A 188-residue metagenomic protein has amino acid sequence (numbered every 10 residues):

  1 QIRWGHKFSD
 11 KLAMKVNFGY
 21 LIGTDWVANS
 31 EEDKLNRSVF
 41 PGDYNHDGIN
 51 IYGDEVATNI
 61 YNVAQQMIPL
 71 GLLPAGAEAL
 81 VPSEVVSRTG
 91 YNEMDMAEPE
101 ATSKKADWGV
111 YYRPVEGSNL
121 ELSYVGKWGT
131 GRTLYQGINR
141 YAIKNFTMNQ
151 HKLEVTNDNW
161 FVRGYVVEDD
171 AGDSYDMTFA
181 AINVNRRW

Functional and structural regions predicted by a protein language model:
I2-I143, A181: Periplasmic-side early beta-strands and strand-to-turn transitions of outer-membrane beta-barrels
G129-W188: Replace "related TpsB outer-membrane translocases also match" with "some related outer-membrane beta-barrels such as
